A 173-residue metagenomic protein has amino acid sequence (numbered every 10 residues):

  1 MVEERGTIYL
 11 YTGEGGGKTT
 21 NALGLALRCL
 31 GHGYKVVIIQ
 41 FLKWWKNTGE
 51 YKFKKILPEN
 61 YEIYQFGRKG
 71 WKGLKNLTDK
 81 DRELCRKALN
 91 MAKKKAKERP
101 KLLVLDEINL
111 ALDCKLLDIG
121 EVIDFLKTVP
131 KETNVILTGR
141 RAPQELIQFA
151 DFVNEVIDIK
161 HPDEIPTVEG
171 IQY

Functional and structural regions predicted by a protein language model:
V2, G6-K95: Conserved P-loop
F41, E107-I108: Generic detector of well-ordered alpha-helical packing
P58-E62, P100, K131-T133: A short helix-to-beta-strand connector/capping loop
G70-W71, K93-K97, I108-Y173: Replace "adjacent to P-loop NTPase cores in ATP/GTP-dependent enzymes" with "adjacent to NTP-binding cores
V104: Glycine-rich phosphate-binding loops of nucleotide-dependent enzymes
